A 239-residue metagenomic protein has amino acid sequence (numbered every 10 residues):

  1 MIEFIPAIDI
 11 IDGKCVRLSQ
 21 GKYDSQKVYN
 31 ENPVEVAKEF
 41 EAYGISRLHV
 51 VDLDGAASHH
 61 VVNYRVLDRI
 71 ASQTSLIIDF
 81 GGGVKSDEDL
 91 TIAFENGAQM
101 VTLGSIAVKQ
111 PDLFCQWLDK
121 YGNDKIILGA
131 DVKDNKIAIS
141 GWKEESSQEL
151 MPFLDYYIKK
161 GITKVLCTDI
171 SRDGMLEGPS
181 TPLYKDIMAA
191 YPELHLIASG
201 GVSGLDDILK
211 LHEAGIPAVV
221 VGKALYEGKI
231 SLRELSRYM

Functional and structural regions predicted by a protein language model:
D9, F40, L48, A93 (+4 more regions): Conserved, mostly hydrophobic/aromatic
D12-C15, Q20-D24, A98-D173: Conserved anion-binding
R47-R65, C167-E177: Glycine-rich, proline-tolerant flexible connector loops at the mouths of alpha/beta enzymes
H49-D52, D79, T102-L103, I127 (+2 more regions): Conserved beta-strand positions in the central sheet of alpha/beta enzyme cores
D54, H59-D119: Glycine/small-residue-rich loop that forms an oxyanion/phosphate-binding "nest" at active or ligand-binding sites
V61-D68, K143-P152, E177-K185: Charged helix-capping and loop-helix junction motifs
T74, I78-M100, P182-A218: Catalytic cores of alpha/beta
D112-Y121, H212-M239: C-terminal helical cap(s) of enzyme catalytic domains, especially alpha/beta-barrels
